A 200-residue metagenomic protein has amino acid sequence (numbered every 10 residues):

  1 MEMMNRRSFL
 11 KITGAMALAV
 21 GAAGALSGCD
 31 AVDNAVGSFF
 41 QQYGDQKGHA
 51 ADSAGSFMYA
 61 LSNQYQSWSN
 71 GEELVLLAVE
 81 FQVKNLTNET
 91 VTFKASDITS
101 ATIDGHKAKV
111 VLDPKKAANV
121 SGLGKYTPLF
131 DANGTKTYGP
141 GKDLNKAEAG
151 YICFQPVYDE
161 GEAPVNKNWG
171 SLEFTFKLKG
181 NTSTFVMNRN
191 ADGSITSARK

Functional and structural regions predicted by a protein language model:
M1-V20, G24-S27: N-terminal secretory signal peptides and thylakoid transit peptides that target proteins across membranes
D30-A31: Bacterial signal peptide processing site
F39-E72: Low-complexity, acidic Ser/Thr/Pro/Gly-rich terminal tails and inter-domain linkers that flank the onset of structured
N63-A78, T90, G141-D143: Short, solvent-exposed beta-strand/turn "edge" segments of beta-rich domains on protein surfaces
Q64-S67, L74, I98-A101, V110 (+2 more regions): Assembly/interface hotspot detector across virion components, adhesins/toxins, and nucleic-acid enzymes
L77-N85: Short, well-ordered beta-strand segments enriched in hydrophobic/aromatic residues
K84-E148: The feature marks short-to-medium sequence segments in extracytoplasmic or secretory-pathway proteins
L144-K200: Surface-exposed edge beta-strand/loop patches
